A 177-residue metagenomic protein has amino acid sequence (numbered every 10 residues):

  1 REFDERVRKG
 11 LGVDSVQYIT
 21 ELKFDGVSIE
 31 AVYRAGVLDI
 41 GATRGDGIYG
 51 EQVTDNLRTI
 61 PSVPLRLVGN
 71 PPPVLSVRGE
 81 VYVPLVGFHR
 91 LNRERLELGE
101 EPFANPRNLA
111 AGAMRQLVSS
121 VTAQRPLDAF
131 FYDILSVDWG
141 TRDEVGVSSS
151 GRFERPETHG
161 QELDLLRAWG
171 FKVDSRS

Functional and structural regions predicted by a protein language model:
R1-S177: RNA/tRNA-interacting regions in translation and RNA-turnover enzymes
